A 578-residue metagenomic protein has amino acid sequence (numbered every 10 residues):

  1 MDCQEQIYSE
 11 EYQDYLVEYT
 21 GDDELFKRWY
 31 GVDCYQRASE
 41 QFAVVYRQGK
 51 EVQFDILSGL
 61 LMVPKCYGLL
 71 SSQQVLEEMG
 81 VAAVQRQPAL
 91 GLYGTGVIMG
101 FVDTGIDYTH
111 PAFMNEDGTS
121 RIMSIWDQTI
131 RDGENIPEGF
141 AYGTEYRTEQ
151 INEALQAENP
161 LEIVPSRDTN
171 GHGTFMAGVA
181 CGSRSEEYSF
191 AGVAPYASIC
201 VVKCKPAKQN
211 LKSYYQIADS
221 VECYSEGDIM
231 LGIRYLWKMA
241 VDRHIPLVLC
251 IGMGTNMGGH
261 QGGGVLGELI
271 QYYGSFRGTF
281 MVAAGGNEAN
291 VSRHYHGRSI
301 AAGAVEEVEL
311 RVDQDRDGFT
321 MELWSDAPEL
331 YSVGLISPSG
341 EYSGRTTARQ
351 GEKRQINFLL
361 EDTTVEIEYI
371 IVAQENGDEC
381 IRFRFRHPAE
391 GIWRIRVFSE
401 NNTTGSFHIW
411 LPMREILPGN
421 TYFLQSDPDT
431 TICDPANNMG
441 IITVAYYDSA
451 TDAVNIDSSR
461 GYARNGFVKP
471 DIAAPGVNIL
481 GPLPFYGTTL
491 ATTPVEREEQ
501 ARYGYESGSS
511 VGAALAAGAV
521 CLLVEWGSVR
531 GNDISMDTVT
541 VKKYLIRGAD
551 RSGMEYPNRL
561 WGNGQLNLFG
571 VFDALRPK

Functional and structural regions predicted by a protein language model:
D2-I98, T104-R121, G391-W393, T431 (+1 more regions): Autoinhibitory propeptides
Q87-S225, R316-D317, P328-E329, N437-G440 (+2 more regions): Subtilisin-like serine protease catalytic core
M99-F101, M123-S124, G178, A191-G192 (+8 more regions): Structural recognition of the beta-strand scaffold that forms the well-ordered cores of secreted hydrolase catalytic
G105-D107, G254-M257, G286-N290, D448-A450 (+1 more regions): Catalytic metal-binding/acid-base residues of hydrolase active sites
E134-L161, N210-K212, S339-R345, S449 (+2 more regions): Catalytic-core environment of secreted peptidases
A177-A180, S189, C200-K208, W237-L247 (+3 more regions): Hydrolase catalytic cores
K208-S299, R316-L330, I336-R345, E352-R354 (+2 more regions): Substrate-binding/access-modulating region of protease and related hydrolase catalytic domains
E555-R576: Caspase-like cysteine protease fold
